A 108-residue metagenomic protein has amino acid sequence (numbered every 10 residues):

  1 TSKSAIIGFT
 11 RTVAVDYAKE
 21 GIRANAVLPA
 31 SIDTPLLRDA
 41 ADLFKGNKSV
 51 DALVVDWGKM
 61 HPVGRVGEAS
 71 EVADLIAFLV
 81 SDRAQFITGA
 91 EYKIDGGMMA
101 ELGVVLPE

Functional and structural regions predicted by a protein language model:
S2, T10: Active-site helix of classical SDR
A5: NAD(P)H cofactor-binding loop motif with strongest signal on the N-terminal glycine-rich segment
V15-K19, Q85: Alpha-helical segment proximal to the catalytic Tyr-Lys
E20, N25, A90: Rossmann-like NAD(H)/NADP(H) cofactor-binding core
A26, T34, K48-R83, I87 (+1 more regions): C-terminal helical subdomain
P29-D39, L43, A100: Short, flexible catalytic-loop segment of classical short-chain dehydrogenase/reductase
V105-E108: A short alpha/beta connector and helix-capping loop motif
